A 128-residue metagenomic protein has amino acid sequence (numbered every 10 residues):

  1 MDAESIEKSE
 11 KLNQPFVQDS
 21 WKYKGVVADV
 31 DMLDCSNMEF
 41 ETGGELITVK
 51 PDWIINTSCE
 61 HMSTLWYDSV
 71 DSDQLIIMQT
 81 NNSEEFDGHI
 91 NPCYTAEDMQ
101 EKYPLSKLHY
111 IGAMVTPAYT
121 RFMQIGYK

Functional and structural regions predicted by a protein language model:
M1-S5: Conserved SAM/SAH-binding beta-strand->alpha-helix loop
E7-W53: S-adenosyl-L-methionine
V17-W21, W53, H61, E97-K102: A polyampholytic, Gly/Pro-enriched intrinsically disordered region
E41-W66, N82: A short SAM/SAH-binding and catalytic strip from SAM-dependent methyltransferases
M62-Y127: C-terminal substrate-binding/active-site "lid" region of AdoMet-derived donor-dependent transferases
